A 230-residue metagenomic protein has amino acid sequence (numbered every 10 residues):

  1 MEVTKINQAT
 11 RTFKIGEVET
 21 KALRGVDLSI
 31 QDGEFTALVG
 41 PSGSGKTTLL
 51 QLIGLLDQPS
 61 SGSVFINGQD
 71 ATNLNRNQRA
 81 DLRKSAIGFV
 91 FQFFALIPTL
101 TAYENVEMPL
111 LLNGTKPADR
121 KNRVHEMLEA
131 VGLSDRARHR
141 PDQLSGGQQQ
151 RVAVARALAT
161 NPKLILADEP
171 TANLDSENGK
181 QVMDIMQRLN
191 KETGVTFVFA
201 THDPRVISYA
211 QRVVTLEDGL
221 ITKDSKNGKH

Functional and structural regions predicted by a protein language model:
E2-L216: ABC family nucleotide-binding domain
V213-S225: H-loop (His-switch) and adjacent beta-strand-loop-beta switch element of ABC-type ATPase nucleotide-binding domains
K226-H230: ABC ATPase nucleotide-binding domains
